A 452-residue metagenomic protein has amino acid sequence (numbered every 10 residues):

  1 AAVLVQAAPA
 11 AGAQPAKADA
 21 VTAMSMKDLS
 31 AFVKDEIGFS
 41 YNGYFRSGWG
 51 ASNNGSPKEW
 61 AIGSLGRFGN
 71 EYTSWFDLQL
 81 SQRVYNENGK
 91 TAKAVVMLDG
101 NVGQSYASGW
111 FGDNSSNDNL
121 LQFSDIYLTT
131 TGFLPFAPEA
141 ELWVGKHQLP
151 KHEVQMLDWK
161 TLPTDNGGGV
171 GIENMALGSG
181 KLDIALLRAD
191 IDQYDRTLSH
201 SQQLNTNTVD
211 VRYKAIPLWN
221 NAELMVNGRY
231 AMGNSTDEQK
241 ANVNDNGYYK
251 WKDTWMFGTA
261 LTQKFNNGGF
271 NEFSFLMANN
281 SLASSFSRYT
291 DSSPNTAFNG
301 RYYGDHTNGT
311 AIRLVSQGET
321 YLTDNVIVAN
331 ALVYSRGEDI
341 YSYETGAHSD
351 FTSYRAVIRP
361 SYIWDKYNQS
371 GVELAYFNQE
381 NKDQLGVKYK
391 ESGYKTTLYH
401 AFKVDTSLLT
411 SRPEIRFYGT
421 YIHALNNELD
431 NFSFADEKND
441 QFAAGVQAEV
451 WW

Functional and structural regions predicted by a protein language model:
V3-A137, E173-M175, E319, P360-Y362 (+4 more regions): Beta-barrel outer-membrane channel/assembly domains of diderm bacteria
A10-A13, S199-N205, Y376, Y389: Hydrophobic secondary-structure block in the mid-to-C-terminal portion of proteins
I37, A51, N70-F76, N119-S124 (+7 more regions): Residues that define the transmembrane beta-barrel architecture of outer-membrane proteins
Y41-F45, A94-L98, L142-V144, L182-L186 (+6 more regions): Membrane-embedded beta-strand positions of outer-membrane beta-barrel proteins
S47-N53, V84, L98-Q104, K146-P150 (+9 more regions): Transmembrane beta-strands of outer-membrane beta-barrel pores
G48-F68, A107-S124, F136-G247, S293 (+3 more regions): Surface-exposed coil loops of outer-membrane beta-barrel proteins
G55, A92, Y106-S108, A140 (+11 more regions): Short linear functional motifs in flexible/disordered or boundary regions
V211-T236, K240-D383, K390-T396, F402 (+1 more regions): Detector for outer-membrane/organellar transmembrane beta-barrel domains, recognizing the amphipathic beta-strand
